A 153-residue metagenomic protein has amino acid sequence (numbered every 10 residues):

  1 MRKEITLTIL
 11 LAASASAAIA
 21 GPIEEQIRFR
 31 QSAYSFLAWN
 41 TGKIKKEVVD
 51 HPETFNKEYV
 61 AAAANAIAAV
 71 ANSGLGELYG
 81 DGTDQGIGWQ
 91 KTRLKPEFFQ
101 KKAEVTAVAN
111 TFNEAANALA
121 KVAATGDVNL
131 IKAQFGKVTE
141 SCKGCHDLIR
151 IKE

Functional and structural regions predicted by a protein language model:
I5-S14: Sec-dependent N-terminal signal peptides
A15-S16, E114: Residues in and immediately flanking transmembrane alpha helices
S16-P22: Sec/Tat signal peptide C-region and signal peptidase I cleavage site
E24-E153: Sequence context surrounding c-type heme c attachment/ligation sites in exported
